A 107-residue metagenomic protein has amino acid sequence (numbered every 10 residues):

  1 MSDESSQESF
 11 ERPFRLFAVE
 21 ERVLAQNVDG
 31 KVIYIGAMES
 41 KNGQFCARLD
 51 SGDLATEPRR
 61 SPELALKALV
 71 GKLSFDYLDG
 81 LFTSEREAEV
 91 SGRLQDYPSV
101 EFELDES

Functional and structural regions predicted by a protein language model:
M1-D29, T83, V90-E106: Negatively charged, low-complexity tracts enriched in Asp/Glu with abundant Ser/Thr
E4, E21, I33, G43 (+2 more regions): Generic signature of intrinsically disordered, low-complexity, basic-rich segments and short cationic peptides
L16, V23-A25, M38, A47 (+1 more regions): Hydrophobic beta-strand residues in large extracellular and virion-surface proteins
E20-R22, Q26-N27, A37, R59 (+1 more regions): Functionally constrained cores in energy, signaling, and assembly domains
G30-L54: Short aromatic-glycine-(Arg/Gly/Cys) micro-motifs in beta-strand/loop hairpins
D50-S107: Mixed-charge, Lys/Arg-enriched low-complexity segments
